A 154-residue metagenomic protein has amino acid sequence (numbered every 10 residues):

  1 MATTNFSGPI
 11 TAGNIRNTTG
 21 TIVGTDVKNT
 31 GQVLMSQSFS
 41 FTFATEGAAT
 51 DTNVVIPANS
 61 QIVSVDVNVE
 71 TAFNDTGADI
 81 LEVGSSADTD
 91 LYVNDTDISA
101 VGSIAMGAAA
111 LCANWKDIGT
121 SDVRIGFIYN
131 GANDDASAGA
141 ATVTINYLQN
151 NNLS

Functional and structural regions predicted by a protein language model:
A2-S154: Surface-exposed, low-hydrophobicity beta-strand/loop segments enriched in small/polar/acidic residues
